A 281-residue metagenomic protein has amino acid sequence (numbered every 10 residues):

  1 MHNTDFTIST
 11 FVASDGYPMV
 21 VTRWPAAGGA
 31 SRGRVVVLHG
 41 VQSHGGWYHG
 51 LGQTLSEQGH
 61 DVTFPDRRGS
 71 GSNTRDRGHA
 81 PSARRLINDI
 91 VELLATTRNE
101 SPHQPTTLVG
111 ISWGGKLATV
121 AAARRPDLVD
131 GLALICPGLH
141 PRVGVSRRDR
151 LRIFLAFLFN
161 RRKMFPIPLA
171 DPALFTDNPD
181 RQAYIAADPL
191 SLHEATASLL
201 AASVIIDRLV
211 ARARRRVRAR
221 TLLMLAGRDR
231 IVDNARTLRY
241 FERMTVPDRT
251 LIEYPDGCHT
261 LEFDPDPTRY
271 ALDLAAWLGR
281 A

Functional and structural regions predicted by a protein language model:
M1-A26: N-terminal cap/lid segment of alpha/beta-hydrolase-fold proteins
G40-S43: Active-site glycine-rich loops that stabilize anionic/oxyanionic intermediates across multiple enzyme folds
G52-R75: Conserved alpha/beta-hydrolase
A80-R98: Alpha/beta-hydrolase active-site loop
I111-T196: Alpha/beta-hydrolase-fold enzymes
V217, L223-L225, D229: Short beta-strand/loop motif that positions the catalytic acidic residue of the alpha/beta-hydrolase fold
A219, D233-E242: Short alpha-helix in the alpha/beta-hydrolase fold that links the catalytic acid
D248-A281: Catalytic active-site module of serine/aspartate enzymes centered on a nucleophile-bearing elbow/loop
